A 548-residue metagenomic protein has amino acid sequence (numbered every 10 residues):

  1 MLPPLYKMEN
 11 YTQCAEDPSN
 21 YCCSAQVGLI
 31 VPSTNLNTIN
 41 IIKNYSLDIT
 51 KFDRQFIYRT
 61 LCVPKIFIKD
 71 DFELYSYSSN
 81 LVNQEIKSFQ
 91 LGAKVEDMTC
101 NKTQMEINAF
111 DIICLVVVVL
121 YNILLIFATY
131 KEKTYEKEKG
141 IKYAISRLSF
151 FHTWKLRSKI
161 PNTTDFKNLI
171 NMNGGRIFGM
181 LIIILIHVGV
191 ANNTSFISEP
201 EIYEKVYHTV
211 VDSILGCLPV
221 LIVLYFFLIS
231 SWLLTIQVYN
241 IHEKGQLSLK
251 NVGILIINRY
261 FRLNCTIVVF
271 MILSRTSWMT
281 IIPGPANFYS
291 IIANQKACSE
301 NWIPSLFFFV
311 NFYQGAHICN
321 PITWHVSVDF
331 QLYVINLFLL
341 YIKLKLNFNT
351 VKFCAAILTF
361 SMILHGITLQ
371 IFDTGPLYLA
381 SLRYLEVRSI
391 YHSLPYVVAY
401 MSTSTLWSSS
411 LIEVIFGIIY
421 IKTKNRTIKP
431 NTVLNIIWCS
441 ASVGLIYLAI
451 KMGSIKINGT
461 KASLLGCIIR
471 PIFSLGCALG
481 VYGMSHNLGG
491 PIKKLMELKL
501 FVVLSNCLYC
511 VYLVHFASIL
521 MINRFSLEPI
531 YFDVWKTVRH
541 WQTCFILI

Functional and structural regions predicted by a protein language model:
M1-G179, I186-V223, E243, L249-I257 (+11 more regions): Exoplasmic/lumenal regions adjacent to the first transmembrane segment of eukaryotic integral membrane proteins across
V119-L125, V223-W232, F270, Y333-N336 (+3 more regions): Hydrophobic cores of alpha-helical transmembrane segments in multi-pass inner/ER membrane proteins, independent
L125-Y130, H187, Q237, I272 (+14 more regions): Hydrophobic membrane-targeting alpha-helices
I126-I177, L234-C265, Q331-L358, I415-V443 (+2 more regions): Helix-loop boundary elements of multi-pass alpha-helical membrane proteins
F166-K205, G216-T235, R262-T280, F307-V310 (+5 more regions): Kinked, hydrophobic transmembrane alpha-helices enriched for aromatic residues and small/kink-inducing positions
Y260-I272, T276, F330-F338, T359 (+8 more regions): Hydrophobic, lipid-facing residues on alpha-helical transmembrane segments of integral membrane proteins
E300-S327, V334-S474: Aromatic-enriched alpha-helical transmembrane segments of multi-pass intramembrane proteins
S402-I419, L434-I548: Alpha-helical transmembrane segments of multi-pass integral membrane proteins
